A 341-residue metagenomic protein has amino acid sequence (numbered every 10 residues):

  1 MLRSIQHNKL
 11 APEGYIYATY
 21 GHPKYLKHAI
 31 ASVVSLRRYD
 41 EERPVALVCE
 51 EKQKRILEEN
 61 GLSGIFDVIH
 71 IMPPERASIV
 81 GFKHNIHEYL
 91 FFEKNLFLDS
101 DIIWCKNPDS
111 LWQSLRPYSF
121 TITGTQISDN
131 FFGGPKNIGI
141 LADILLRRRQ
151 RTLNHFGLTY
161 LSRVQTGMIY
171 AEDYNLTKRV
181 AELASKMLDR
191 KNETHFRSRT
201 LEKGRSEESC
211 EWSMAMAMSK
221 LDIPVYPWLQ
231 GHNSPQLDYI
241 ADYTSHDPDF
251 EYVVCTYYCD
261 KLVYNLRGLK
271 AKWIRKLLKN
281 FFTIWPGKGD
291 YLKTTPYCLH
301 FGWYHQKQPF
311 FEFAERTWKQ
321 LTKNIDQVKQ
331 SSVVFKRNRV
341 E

Functional and structural regions predicted by a protein language model:
M1-I30: N-proximal low-complexity "stem/linker" segments adjacent to membrane-targeting elements
M1-P12, H155-S162, A171, N175-E341: A glycosyltransferase accessory/donor-loop signature
S35-R43: Short, acidic, metal-binding catalytic loop of nucleotide-sugar glycosyltransferases
V45-E51, I122-G124: Short internal beta-strands
E51-L90: Active-site-proximal specificity loops/subdomain of glycosyltransferases
N95: Short aromatic/hydrophobic "clamp" motif used to bind/position activated sugar donors
D99-I103: The conserved acidic donor/metal-binding loop of glycosyltransferases
K106-I144: Conserved donor-nucleotide/metal-binding helix-loop-beta segment in metal-dependent transferases, i.e., the alpha-helix
